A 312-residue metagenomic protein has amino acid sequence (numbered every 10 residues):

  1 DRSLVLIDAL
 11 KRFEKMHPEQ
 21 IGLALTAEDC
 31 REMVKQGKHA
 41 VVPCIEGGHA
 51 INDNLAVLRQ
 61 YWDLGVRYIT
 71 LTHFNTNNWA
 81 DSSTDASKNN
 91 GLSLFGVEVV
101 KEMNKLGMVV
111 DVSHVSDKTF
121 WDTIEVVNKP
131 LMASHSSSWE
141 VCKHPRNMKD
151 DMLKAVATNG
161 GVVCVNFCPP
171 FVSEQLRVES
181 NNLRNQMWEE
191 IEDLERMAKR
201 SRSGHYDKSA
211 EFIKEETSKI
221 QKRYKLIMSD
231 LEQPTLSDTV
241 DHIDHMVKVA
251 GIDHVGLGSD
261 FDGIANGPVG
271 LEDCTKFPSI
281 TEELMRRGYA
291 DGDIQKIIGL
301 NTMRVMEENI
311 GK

Functional and structural regions predicted by a protein language model:
D1-N90, K143-K312: N-terminal hydrophobic targeting/anchoring segments and the immediately downstream early-domain regions of hydrolases
E14, N89-N104, T123-A133, I280: Alpha-helix-loop-beta-strand connector modules within alpha/beta enzyme cores
C44, V109-D111, A133, G258: Generic enzyme active-site microenvironment
V66-Y68, L106-M108, V126-M132, T158-V162: Glycine-enriched alpha-helix->loop->beta-strand junction motifs that scaffold or abut catalytic
F74, V115, S136: Short, ordered loop/turn segments at secondary-structure junctions
V99-V112, S116-T119, M152-T158: Substrate-binding cleft of carbohydrate-active enzyme catalytic domains
D117-K118, S138-E140, P169-V172: Short, catalytically relevant binding-site loops at active-site mouths
